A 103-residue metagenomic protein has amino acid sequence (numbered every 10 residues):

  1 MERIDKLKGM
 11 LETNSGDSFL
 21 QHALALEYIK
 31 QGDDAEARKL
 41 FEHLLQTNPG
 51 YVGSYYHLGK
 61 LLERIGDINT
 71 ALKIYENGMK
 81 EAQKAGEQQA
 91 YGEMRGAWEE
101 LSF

Functional and structural regions predicted by a protein language model:
T13, T47, R64, E81-A85: Structural marker of alpha-solenoid helical repeat scaffolds
I68-E87, E99: TPR/TPR-like (Sel1-like) alpha-helical repeat modules
